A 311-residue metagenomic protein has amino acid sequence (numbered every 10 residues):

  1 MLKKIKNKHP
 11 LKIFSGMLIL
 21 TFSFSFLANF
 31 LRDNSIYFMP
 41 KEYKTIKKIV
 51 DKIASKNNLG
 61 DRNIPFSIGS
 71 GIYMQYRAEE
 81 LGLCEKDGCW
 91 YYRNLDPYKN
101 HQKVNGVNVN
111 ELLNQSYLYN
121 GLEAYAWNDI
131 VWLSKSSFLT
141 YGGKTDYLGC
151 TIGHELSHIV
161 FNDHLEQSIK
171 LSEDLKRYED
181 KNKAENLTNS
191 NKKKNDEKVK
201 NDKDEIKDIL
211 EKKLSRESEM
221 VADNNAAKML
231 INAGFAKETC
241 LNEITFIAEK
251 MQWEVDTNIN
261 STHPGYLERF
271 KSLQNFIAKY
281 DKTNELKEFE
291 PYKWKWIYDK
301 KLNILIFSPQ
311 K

Functional and structural regions predicted by a protein language model:
M1-N29: Classical Sec-dependent N-terminal signal peptides that target proteins to the secretory pathway
L20, M39, T188, V199 (+2 more regions): Intrinsic-disorder-associated interaction segments
N29-L156, V160-R177, N232-F235, Q252 (+2 more regions): Peri-catalytic and regulatory segments of divalent metal-dependent proteins
L31-Y73, S172, N182-N258: Short helix/loop segments within enzyme catalytic domains that coordinate or immediately flank catalytic cofactors
D146, C150, R216, M220 (+1 more regions): Non-membrane alpha-helical structural segments and their capping/turn regions in soluble enzymes
G234-K311: Pan-zinc metallopeptidase signature
